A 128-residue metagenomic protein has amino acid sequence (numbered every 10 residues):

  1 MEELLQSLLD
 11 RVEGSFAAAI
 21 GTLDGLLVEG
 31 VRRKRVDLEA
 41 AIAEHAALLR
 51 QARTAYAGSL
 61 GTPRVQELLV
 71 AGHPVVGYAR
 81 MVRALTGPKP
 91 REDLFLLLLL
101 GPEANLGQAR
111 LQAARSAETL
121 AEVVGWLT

Functional and structural regions predicted by a protein language model:
M1-A17, L23, L27-T128: Non-catalytic interaction/Regulatory regions outside core domains
